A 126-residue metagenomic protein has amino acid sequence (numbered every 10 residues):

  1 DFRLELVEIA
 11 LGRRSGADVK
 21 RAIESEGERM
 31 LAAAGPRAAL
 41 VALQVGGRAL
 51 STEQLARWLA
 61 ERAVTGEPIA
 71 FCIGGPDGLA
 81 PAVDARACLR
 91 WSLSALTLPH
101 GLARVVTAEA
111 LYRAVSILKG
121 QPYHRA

Functional and structural regions predicted by a protein language model:
D1-F2, F71, Y112, Y123: Aromatic side chains
R3-A70: S-adenosyl-L-methionine/SAH cofactor-binding core of RNA-modifying enzymes
V41, R125-A126: Residue-level signal for alpha-helical context at structural boundaries
L43, A70-F71, T97, S116: Short glycine- and Lys/Arg-enriched binding-loop motifs that mark or flank ligand-binding interfaces
G74: Rossmann-fold NAD(P)-binding glycine/threonine-rich loop
P81-R125: Structured adenosyl-cofactor binding patch, chiefly the S-adenosyl-L-methionine
